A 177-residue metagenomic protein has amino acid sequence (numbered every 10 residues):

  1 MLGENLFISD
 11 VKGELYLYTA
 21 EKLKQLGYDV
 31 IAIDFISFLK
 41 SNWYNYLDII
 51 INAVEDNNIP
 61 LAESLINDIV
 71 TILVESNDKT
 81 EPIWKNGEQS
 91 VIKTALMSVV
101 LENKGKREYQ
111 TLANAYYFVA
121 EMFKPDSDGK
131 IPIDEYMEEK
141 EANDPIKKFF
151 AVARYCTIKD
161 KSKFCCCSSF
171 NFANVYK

Functional and structural regions predicted by a protein language model:
M1-V91: Switch/coupling segment of Walker-type NTPase motor domains
I83-W84, E88-Q89, K93-K177: Non-catalytic, charge-rich alpha-helical accessory subdomains
